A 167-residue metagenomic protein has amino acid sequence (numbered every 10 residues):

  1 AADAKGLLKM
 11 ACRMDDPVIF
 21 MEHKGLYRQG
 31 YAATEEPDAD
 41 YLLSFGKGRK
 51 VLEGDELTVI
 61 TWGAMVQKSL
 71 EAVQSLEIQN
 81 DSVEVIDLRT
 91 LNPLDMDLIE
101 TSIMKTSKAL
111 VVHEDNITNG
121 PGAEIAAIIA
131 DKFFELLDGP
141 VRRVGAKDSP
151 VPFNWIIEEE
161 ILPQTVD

Functional and structural regions predicted by a protein language model:
A1-M14: Conserved thiamine diphosphate
D15-D16, S107: Residue-level detector of structured alpha->beta connecting loops
K24-D167: Thiamine diphosphate
